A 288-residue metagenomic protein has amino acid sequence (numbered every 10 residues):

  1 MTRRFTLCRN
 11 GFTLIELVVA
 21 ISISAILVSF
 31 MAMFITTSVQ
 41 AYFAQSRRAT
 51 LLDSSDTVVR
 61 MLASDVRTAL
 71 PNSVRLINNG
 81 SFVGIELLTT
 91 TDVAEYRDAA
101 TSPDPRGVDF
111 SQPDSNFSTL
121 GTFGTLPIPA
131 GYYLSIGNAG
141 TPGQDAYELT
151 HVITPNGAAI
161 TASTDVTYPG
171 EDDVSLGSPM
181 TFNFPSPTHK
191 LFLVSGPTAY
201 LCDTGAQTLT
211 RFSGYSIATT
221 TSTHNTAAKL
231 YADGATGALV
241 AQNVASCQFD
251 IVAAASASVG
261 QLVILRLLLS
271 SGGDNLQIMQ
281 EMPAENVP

Functional and structural regions predicted by a protein language model:
M1-F12: N-terminal leader/signal peptides at the extreme start of proteins
F12-R67: Aliphatic-rich helix starts adjacent to a transmembrane/signal segment
L17, S81, V259: Exposed loop/turn and edge beta-strand positions of beta-sandwich/beta-sheet ligand-binding modules
A20, T90, L268: Acidic/polar N-terminal loop/beta-strand segments that form early-domain functional surfaces
Q40, A44, D56, S64 (+5 more regions): Short helix-loop boundary/capping segments at the starts of domains
S46-F212: Extracytoplasmic beta-strand-rich oligomerization domains located immediately C-terminal to a leader/signal peptide
E95, T204-P288: Short linear sequence signals and composition-biased patches located at protein termini or domain-edge surfaces
